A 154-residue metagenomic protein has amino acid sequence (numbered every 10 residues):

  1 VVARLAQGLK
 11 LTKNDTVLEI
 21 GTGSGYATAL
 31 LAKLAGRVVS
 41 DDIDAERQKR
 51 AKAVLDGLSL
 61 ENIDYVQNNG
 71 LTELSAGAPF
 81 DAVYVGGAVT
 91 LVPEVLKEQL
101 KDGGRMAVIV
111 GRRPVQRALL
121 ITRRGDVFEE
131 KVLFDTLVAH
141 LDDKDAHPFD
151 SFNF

Functional and structural regions predicted by a protein language model:
V1-Q7: A glycine-rich, Thr/Ser-enriched phosphate-binding loop motif common to dinucleotide/cofactor-binding enzymes
K10-F128: Conserved nucleotide-cofactor-binding alpha/beta core module
G111-F154: Active-site capping/gating segments
